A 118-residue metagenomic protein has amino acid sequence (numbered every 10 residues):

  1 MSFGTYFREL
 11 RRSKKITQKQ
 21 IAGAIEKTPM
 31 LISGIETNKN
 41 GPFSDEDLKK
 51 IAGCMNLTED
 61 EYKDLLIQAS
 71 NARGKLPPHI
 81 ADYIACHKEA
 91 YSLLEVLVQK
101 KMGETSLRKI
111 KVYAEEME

Functional and structural regions predicted by a protein language model:
M1-S13, V98, L107-R108: A short, Lys/Arg-rich alpha-helix, primarily the initiator
F7, R11, I21-A22, I32-I35: Conserved hydrophobic/aromatic packing and binding residues within compact polymer-binding modules
K19-A22, I51: Short alpha-helical "recognition helix" segments of helix-turn-helix
E26, F43-D64: DNA major-groove recognition helix of helix-turn-helix/homeodomain DNA-binding modules
E26-F43: Recognition helix of helix-turn-helix/homeodomain-like DNA-binding domains that insert into the DNA major groove
S70-E118: Interfacial/linker helices and their anchor residues that mediate assembly or domain coupling
